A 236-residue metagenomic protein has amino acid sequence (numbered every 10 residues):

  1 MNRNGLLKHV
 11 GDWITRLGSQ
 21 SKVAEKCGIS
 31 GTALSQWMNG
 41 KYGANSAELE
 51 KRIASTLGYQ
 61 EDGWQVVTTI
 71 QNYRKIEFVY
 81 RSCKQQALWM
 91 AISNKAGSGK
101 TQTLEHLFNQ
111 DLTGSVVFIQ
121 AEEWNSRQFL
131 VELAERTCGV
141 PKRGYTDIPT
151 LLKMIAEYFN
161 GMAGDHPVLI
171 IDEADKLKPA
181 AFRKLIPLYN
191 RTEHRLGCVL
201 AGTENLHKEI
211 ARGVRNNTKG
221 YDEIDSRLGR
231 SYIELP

Functional and structural regions predicted by a protein language model:
M1-A87: A short, basic N-terminal segment
L57, R127-R143: Conserved NTP-binding/hydrolysis module of P-loop NTPases
V79-R81, T146-G164: Conserved alpha-helical scaffold flanking the Walker A/P-loop in AAA+ ATPase domains
Q85-H106, E122: Walker A/P-loop nucleotide-binding motif
A91-A96, L177, Y189-G220: Sensor-1/coupling segment of RecA-like P-loop NTPase cores
Q110-V117, C138-K142, E193: Post-Walker A helix-loop "phosphate-sensing" segment adjacent to the P-loop in P-loop NTPases
I119-E122, R212-D225, G229-P236: Conserved AAA+ ATPase "SRH/arginine-finger" region at the nucleotide-binding site
Y158-A181, L185, Y189: Conserved P-loop NTPase "ATPase switch" module shared by AAA+ and STAND
